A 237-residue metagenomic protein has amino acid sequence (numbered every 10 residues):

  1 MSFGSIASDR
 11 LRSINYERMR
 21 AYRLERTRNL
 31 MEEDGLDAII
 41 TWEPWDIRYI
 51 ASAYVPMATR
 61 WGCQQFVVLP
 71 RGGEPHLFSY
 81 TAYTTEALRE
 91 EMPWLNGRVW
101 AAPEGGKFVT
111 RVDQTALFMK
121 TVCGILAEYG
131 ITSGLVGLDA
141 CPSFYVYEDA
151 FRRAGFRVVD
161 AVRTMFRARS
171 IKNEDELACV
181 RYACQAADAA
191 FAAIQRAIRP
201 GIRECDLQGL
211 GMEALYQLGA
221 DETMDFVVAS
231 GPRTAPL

Functional and structural regions predicted by a protein language model:
M1-A186: A composition/biophysics-driven feature that prefers long, compositionally simple stretches
L30-I50, T132, S143, Q185-L237: Active-site cores enriched in adjacent His and Asp/Glu residues with nearby glycine-rich loops that coordinate divalent
